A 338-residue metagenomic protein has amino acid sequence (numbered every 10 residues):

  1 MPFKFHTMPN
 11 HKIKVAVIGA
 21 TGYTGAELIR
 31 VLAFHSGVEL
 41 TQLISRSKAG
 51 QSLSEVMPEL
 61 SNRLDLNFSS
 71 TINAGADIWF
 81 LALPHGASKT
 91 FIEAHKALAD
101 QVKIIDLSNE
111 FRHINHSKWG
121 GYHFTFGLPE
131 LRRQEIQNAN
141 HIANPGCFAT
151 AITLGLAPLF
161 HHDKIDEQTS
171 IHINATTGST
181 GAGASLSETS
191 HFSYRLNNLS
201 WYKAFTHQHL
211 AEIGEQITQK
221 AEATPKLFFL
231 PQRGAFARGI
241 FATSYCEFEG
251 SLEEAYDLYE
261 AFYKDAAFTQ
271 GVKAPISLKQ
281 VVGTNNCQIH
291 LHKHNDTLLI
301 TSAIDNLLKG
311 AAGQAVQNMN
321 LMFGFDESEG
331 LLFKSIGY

Functional and structural regions predicted by a protein language model:
P2-R195, Y202, H292-H294, G337: N-terminal Rossmann-like NAD(P) cofactor-binding subdomain of oxidoreductases, focused on the glycine-rich
G22, H85, Y122, A149-T153 (+6 more regions): Electropositive phosphate-/nucleotide-binding environments in soluble metabolic enzymes
E27, L154, P158, E212-Q216 (+2 more regions): Alpha-helical scaffold segments in soluble metabolic enzymes
V31, F262, M322: Short alpha-helical functional segments enriched in proximate histidine and acidic residues
G37-N73, A82, Q168-A175, S179-S302: C-terminal substrate-binding/catalytic lobe of Rossmann-fold NAD(P)-dependent oxidoreductases
L43, D106-N109, Q270-P275, G330-S335: A generic structural motif
P158-H162, E247, L321-F325: Active-site catalytic microenvironments for nucleophilic, acid-base chemistry
K279-Y338: C-terminal helical cap and adjacent loop that interface with cofactors, partners, or active-site loops
